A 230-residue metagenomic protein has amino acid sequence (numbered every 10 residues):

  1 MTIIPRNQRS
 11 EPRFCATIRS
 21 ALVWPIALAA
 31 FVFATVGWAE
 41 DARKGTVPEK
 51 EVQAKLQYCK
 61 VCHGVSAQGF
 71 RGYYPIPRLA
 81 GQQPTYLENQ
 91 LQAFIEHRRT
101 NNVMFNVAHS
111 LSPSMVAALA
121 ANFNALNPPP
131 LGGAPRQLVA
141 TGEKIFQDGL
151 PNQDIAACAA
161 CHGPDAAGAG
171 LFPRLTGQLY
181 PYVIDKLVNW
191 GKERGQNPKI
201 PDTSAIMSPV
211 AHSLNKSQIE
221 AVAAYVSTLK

Functional and structural regions predicted by a protein language model:
M1-S20: N-terminal secretory signal peptides that target proteins for export/translocation
A21-A34: Bacterial N-terminal signal peptides
G37-L56, Q68-Y73, A125-N152: Electrostatic cytochrome c docking/interface patches
E49-V52, S66-E96, F105-S110, A159 (+2 more regions): Gly/Gly-Pro-rich "capping" loops immediately C-terminal to redox-active cysteine motifs in periplasmic/lumenal
Q57-V65, L119, I155-D165, V222: The canonical Cys-X-X-Cys-His
V65, P164, I200-S204, L214 (+1 more regions): Residue-level hotspots at or immediately adjacent to binding/recognition sites across diverse folds
G69-G72, T100, L138, D154 (+2 more regions): N-terminal alpha-helical segment
H109-G132, T141, P181, P209-K230: C-terminal capping alpha-helices of c-type cytochrome domains
